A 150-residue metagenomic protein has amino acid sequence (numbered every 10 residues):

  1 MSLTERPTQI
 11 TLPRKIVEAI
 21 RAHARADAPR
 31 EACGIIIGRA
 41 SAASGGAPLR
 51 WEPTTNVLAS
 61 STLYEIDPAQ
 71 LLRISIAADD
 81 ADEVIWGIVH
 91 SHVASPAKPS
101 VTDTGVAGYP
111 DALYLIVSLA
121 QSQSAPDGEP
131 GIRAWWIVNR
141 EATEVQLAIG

Functional and structural regions predicted by a protein language model:
M1-I85, A94-G150: Conserved beta-strand-loop surface patch within small alpha/beta domains used for substrate/adaptor or ligand engagement
S91: Short, well-ordered beta-to-alpha junction loops that form the rim of enzyme active sites and present histidine/acidic
